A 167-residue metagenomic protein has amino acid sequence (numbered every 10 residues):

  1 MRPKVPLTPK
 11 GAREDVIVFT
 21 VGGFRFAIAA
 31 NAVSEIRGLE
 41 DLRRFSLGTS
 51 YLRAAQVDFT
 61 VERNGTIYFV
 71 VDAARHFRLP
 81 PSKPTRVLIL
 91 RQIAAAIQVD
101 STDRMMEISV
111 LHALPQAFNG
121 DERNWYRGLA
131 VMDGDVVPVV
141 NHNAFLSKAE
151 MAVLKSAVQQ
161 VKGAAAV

Functional and structural regions predicted by a protein language model:
M1-V167: An acidic, low-aromatic, low-complexity terminal/linker signal
